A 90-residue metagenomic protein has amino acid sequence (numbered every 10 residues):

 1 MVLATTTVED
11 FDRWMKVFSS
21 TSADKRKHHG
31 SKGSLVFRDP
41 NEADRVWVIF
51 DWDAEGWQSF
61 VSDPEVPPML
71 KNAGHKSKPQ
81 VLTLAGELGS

Functional and structural regions predicted by a protein language model:
M1-V8, S34-D63: Short, well-ordered beta-strand segments in beta-rich or mixed alpha/beta enzyme and ligand-binding folds
T7-F18: Short, surface-exposed ligand-recognition loops at beta-strand->loop->(often short) alpha-helix junctions that present
K16-L35, D53-L84: An amphipathic, aromatic/His-enriched active-site/gating alpha helix that lines ligand/cofactor pockets
L84-S90: Short, low-order "capping/linker" segments at domain edges
